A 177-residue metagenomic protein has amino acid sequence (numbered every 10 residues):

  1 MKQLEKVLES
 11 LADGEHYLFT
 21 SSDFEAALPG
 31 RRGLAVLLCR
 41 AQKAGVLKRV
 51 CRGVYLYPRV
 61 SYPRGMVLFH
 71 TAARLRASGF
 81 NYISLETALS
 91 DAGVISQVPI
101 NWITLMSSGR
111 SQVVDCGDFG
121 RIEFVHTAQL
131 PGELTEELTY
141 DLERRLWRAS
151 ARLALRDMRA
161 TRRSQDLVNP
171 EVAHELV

Functional and structural regions predicted by a protein language model:
M1-R76: Short beta-edge/loop segments at beta->alpha junctions of small alpha/beta modules that act as binding/recognition
P58-V177: Nucleic-acid-binding surface
